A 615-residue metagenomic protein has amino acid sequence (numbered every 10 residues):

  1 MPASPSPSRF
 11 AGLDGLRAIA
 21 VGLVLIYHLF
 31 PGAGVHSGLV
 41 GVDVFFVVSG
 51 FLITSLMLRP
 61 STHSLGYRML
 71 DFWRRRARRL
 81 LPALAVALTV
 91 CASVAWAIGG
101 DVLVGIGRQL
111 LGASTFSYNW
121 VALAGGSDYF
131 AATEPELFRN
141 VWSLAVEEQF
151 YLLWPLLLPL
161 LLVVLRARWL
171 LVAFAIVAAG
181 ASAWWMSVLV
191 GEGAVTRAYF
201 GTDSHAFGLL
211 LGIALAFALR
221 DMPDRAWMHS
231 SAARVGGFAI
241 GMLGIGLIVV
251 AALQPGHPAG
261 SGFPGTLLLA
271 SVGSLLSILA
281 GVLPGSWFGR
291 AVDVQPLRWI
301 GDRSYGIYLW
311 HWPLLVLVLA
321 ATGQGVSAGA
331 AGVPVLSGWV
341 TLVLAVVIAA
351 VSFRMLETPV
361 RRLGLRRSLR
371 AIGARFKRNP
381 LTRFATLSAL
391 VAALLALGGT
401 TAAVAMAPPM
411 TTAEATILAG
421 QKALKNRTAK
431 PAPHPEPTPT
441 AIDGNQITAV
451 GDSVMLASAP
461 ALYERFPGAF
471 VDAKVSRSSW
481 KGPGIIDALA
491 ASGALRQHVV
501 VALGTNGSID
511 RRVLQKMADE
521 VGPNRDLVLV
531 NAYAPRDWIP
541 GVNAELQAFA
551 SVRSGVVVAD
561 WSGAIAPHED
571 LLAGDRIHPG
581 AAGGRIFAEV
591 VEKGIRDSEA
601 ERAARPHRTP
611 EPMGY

Functional and structural regions predicted by a protein language model:
P2-A3, R9-L13, I19-A402: Hydrophobic membrane-embedded alpha-helices and membrane-water interface caps/short interhelical or interfacial loops
L13, G237, A459, L514-D519 (+1 more regions): Short amphipathic alpha-helical segments and helix-helix/interface helices
V42, G451, V501, A559: Active-site flanking residues adjacent to catalytic metal/cofactor-binding acidic residues
V47, V450-G451, A502, V530: Short hydrophobic segments within beta-strands
Q254-H257, T322-L336, V343-V347, R354 (+8 more regions): Extracellular/periplasmic envelope-modification machinery, especially enzymes that add or remove acyl/ester groups on
Q497-V500, D526: Structural motif
M517-A544: Active-site segments of SGNH/GDSL-like serine hydrolases that catalyze O-acetyl group transfer/hydrolysis on lipids
